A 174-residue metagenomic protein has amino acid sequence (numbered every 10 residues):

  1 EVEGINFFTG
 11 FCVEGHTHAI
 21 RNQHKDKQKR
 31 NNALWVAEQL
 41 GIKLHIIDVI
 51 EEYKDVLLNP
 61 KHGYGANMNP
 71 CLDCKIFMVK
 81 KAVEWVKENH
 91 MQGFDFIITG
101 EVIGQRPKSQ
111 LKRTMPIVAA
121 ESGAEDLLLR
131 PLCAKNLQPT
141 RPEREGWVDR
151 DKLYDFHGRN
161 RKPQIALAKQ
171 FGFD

Functional and structural regions predicted by a protein language model:
E1-Q170: ATP-dependent adenylation/nucleotidyltransferase module used to activate substrates
D174: Catalytic core of tubulin tyrosine ligase-like
